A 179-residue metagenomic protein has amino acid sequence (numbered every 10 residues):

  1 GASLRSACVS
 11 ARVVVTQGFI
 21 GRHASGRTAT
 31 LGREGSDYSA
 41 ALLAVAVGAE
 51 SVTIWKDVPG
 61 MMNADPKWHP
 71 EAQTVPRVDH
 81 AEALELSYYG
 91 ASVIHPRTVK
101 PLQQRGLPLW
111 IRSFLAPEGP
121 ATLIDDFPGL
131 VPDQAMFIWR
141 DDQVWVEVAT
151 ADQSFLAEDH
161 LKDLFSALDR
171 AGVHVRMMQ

Functional and structural regions predicted by a protein language model:
G1-Q179: C-terminal catalytic "cap/lid" subdomain
